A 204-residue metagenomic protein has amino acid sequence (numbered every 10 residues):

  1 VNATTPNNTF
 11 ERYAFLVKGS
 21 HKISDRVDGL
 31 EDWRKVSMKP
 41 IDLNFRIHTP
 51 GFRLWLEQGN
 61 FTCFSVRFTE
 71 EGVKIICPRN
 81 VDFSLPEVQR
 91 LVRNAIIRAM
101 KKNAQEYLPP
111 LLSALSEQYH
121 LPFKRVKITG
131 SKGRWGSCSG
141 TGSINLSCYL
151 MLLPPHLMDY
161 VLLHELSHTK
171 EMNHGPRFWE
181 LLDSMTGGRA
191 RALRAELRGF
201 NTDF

Functional and structural regions predicted by a protein language model:
V1-D159, T169-F204: Active-site-proximal or metal-binding-adjacent scaffold patches in catalytic folds
L162: Walker B beta-strand of ABC/ABC-like P-loop ATPase nucleotide-binding domains, specifically the conserved hydrophobic
E165: Walker B catalytic acidic pair
